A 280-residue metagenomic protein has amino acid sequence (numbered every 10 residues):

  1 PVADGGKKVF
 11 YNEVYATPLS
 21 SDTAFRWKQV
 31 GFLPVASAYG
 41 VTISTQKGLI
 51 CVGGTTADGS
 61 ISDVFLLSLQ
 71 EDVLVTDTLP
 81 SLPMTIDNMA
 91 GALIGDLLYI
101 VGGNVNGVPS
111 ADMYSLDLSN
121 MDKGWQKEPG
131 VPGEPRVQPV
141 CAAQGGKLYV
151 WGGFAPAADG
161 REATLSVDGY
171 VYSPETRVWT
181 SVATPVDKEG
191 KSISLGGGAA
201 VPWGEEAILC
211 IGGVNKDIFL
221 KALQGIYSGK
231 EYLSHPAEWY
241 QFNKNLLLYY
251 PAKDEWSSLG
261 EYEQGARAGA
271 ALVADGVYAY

Functional and structural regions predicted by a protein language model:
P1-Y280: Kelch-like beta-propeller repeat domains
